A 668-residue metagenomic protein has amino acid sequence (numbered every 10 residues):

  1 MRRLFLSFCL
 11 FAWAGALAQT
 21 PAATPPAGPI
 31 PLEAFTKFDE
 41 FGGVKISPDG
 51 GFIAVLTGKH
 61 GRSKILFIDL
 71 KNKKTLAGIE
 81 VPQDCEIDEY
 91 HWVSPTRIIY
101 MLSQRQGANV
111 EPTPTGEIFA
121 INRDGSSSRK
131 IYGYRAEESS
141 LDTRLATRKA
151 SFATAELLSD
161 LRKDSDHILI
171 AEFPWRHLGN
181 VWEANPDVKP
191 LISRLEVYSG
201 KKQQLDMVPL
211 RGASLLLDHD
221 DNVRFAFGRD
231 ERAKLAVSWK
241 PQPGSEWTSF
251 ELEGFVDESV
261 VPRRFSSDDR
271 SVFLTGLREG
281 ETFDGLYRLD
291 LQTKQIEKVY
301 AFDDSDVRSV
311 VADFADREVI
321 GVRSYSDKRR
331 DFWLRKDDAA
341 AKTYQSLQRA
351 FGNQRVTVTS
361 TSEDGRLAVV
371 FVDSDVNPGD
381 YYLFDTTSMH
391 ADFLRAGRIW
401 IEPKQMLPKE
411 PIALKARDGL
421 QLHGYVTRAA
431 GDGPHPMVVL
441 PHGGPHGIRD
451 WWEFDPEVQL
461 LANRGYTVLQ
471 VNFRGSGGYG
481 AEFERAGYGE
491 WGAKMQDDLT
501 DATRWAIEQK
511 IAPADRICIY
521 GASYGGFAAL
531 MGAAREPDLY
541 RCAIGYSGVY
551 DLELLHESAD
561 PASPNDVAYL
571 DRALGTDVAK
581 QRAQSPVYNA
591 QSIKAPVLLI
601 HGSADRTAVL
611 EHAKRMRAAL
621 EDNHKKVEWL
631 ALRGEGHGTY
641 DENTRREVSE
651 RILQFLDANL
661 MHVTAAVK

Functional and structural regions predicted by a protein language model:
M1-L4: Positively charged n-region of N-terminal signal peptides that target proteins for export
S7-F8, A18-A368, D375-N377, F384 (+1 more regions): Beta-propeller folds
W13-A14: N-terminal signal peptide c-region/cleavage motif recognized by signal peptidases
I46, V55, W92, L414 (+6 more regions): Conserved hydrophobic/aromatic "anchor" residues that stabilize well-ordered secondary structure elements
E253-V261, D338, M389-P408, E457: Beta-propeller and related beta-repeat scaffolds in trafficking/envelope systems
D373, L440-G444, G602: Glycine-rich His-Gly loop
I401-D515, A522, H556-N565: Cap/lid segment of the alpha/beta-hydrolase catalytic domain
F473-K668: Active-site-proximal cap/loop segments of hydrolase catalytic domains
